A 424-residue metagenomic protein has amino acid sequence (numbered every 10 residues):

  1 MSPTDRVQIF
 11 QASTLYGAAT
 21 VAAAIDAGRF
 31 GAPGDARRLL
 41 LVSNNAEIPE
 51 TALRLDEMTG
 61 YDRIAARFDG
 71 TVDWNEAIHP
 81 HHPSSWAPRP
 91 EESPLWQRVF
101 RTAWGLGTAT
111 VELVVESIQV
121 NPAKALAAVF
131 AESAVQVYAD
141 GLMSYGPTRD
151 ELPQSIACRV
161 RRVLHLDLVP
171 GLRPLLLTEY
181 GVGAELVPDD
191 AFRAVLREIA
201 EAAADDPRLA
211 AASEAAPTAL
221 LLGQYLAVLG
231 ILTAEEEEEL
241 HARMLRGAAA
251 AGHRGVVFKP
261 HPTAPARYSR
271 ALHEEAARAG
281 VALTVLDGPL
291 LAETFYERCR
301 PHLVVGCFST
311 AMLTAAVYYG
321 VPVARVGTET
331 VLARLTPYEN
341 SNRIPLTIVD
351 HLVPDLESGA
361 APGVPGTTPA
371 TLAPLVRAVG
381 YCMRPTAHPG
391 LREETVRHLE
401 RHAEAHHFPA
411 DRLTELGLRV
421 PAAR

Functional and structural regions predicted by a protein language model:
I9-R159: Active-site and donor-binding regions of nucleotide-sugar-utilizing enzymes
L15-A18, N45-P49, Q119-P122, L142-M143 (+4 more regions): Short acidic, S/G/P-rich loop/turn micro-motifs used as interaction or catalytic elements
S43, W74-E76, I118, A139-L142 (+3 more regions): Short loop/turn segments at strand-loop or loop-helix junctions that form parts of catalytic or ligand-binding pockets
P49-L53, Y145-E151, G230, E293-F295 (+2 more regions): Short, charged, surface-exposed secondary-structure boundary motifs
Y138-L229: A nucleotide-sugar donor-handling region in carbohydrate enzymes
A251-G288: Catalytic donor nucleotide-activated moiety binding site of glycosyltransferases and closely related
A292-P337: A donor-sugar binding/catalytic signature common to diverse glycosyltransferases and related nucleotide-sugar
L335-R424: Leloir-type glycosyltransferase catalytic cores
